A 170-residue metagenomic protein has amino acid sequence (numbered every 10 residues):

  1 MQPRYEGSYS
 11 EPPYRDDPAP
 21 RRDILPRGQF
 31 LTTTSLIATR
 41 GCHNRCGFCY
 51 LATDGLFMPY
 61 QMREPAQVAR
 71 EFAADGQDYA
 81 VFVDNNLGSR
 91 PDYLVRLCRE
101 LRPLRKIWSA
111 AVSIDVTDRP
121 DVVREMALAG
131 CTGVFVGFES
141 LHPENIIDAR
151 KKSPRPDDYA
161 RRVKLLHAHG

Functional and structural regions predicted by a protein language model:
M1-D16: Glycine-rich beta-alpha loop elements in corrinoid/cobalamin-binding modules across cobalamin-dependent enzymes
D17-H169: Radical SAM [4Fe-4S] cluster-binding motif and immediate context
